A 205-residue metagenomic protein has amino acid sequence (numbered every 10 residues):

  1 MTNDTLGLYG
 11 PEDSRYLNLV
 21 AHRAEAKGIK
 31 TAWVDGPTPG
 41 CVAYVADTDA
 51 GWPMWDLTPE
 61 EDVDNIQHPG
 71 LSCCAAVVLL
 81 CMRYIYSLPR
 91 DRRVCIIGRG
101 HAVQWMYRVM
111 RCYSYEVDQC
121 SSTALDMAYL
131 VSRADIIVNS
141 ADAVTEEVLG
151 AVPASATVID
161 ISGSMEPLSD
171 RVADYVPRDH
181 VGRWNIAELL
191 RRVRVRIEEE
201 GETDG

Functional and structural regions predicted by a protein language model:
T2, G10, A75, L80-R83 (+1 more regions): Adenosine-phosphate binding glycine-rich loop
T2-G40, W52-D56, L190-I197: Non-catalytic beta/alpha edge segments that cap or flank active sites
D4-R23, T31, G70-E147: Glycine-rich phosphate/diphosphate-binding loop of Rossmann-like nucleotide-binding domains
D35-S72: Phosphate/diphosphate ligand-binding glycine-rich loop within oxidoreductases
P39-G40, S132-R133, A154: Alpha-helix C-terminal capping/helix-to-coil transition sites in glycosyltransferase folds
A43, I137-V138, I159: N-terminal Rossmann-like NAD(P) cofactor-binding module of classical short-chain dehydrogenase/reductase
D47-T48, S140-A143, S162-G163: Short glycine-/small-residue-rich Rossmann-like dinucleotide-binding loops
A143-T157: Rossmann-fold NAD(P) dinucleotide-binding segment
